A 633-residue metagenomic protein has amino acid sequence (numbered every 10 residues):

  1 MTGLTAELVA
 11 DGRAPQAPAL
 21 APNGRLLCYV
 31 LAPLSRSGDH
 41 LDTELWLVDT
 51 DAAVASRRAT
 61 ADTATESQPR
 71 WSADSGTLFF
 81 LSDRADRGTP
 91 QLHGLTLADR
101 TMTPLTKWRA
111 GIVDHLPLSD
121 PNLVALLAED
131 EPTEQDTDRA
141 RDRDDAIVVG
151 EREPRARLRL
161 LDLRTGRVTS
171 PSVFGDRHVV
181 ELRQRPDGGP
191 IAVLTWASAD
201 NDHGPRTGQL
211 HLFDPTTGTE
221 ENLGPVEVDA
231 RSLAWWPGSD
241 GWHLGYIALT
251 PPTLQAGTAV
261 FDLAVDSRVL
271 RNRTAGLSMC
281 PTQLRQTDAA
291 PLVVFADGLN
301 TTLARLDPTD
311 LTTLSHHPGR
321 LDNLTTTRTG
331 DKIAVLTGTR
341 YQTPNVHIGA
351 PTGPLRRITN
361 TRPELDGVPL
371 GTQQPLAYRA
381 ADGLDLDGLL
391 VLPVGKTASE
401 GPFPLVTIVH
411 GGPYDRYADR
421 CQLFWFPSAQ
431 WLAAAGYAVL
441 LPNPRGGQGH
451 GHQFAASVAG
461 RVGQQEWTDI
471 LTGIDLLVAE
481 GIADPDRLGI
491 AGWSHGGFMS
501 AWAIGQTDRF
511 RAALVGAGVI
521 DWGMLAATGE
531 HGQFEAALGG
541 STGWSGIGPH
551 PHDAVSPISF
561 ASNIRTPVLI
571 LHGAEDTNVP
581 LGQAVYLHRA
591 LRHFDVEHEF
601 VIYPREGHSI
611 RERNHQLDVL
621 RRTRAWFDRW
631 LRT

Functional and structural regions predicted by a protein language model:
E7-T43, V180-E181: Beta-strand-rich domains and repeat architectures in extracellular enzymes and scaffolds, especially beta-propellers
Q16-A19, L127, E134-D136, E151-L158 (+8 more regions): Non-catalytic accessory segments flanking enzyme active sites
P22-N23, A73-D74, S119-D120, P186-D187 (+3 more regions): Residue-level detector of Asp-centered blade-edge/turn motifs that repeat once per structural unit in beta-propeller
L27, L78, L123-V124, I191 (+3 more regions): Hydrophobic beta-strand positions that form the internal "hydrophobic ladder" of WD40/Gbeta-like beta-propeller blades
L31-E44, T60-E66, L81-H93, K107-V113 (+10 more regions): A flexible loop/linker signature enriched in serine peptidases of the S9 family
D49-A53, T96-R100, D162-G166, D214-G218 (+3 more regions): Short loop/turn segments that connect beta-strands within beta-propeller blades
T361-E480, D484-D486, W493, A527-H531: Cap/lid segment of the alpha/beta-hydrolase catalytic domain
L441-T633: Active-site-proximal cap/loop segments of hydrolase catalytic domains
